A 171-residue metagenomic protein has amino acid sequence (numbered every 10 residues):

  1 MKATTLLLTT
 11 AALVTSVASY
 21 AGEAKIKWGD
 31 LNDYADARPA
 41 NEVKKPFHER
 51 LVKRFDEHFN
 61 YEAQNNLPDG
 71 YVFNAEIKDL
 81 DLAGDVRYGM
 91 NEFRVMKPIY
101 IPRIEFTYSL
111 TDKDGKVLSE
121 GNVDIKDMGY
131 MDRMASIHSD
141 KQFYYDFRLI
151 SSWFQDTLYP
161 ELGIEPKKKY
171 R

Functional and structural regions predicted by a protein language model:
M1-L7: Bacterial N-terminal signal peptides that target proteins for export
S16-A21: N-terminal signal peptide c-region/cleavage motif recognized by signal peptidases
I26-K78: N-terminal segment of the mature soluble domain
D33-R38, A83-R87, G129-R133: Short acidic/His/Gly/Ser-rich catalytic and metal-binding motifs that mark active-site loops of diverse hydrolases
A40-N41, K45, E120-S152: Short secondary-structure boundary motifs at beta->alpha junctions and helix caps
F55-Y61, I137-R171: C-terminal/domain-edge helix-coil "capping" segments
D69-Y71, E76-T111: Surface-exposed short loop/turn segments
G115-V117: Residue-level signal for glycine
